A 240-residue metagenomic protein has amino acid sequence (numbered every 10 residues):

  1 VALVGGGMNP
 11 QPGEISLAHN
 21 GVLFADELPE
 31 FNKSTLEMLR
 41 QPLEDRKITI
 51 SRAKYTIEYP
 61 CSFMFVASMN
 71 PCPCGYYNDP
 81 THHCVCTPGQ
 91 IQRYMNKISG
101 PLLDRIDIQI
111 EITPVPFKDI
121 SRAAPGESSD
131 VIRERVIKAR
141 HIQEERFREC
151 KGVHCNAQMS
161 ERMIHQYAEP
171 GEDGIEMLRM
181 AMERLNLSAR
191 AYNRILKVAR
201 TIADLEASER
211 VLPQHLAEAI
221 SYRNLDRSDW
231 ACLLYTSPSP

Functional and structural regions predicted by a protein language model:
V1-A2, V85: Short, flexible loop segments at the rims of nucleotide/cofactor-binding pockets, characterized by
A2-G21: Conserved alpha-helical scaffold flanking the Walker A/P-loop in AAA+ ATPase domains
N9-P10, K33-D229: Basic, amphipathic alpha-helical bundle interface domains used for macromolecular binding and assembly
F24: Generic enzyme active-site microenvironment
E27: Walker B catalytic acidic pair
E30: ABC ATPase nucleotide-binding domain "signature" loop
Y235-P240: Conserved small/polar residues in nucleotide/adenosyl-binding loops
